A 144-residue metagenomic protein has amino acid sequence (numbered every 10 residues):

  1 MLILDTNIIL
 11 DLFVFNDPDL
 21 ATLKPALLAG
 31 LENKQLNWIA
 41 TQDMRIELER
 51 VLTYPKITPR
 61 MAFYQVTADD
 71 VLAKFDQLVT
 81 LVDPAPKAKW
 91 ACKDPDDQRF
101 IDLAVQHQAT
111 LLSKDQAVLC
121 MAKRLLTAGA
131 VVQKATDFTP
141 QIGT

Functional and structural regions predicted by a protein language model:
M1-A40: Short, well-structured N-terminal submotif of metal-dependent ribonuclease cores
I8-I9, M44, A117-V118: Alpha-helix capping/helix-boundary segments
D11-F13, V51, R60, M121-A122 (+1 more regions): Residues that scaffold the ATP/ADP-binding catalytic core of kinase and kinase-like folds
V14-D17, M61, P86-K93: Short, flexible loop segments at the rims of nucleotide/cofactor-binding pockets, characterized by
P18, T22, I39, V66 (+2 more regions): Residues at secondary-structure transition points
G30-K87: PIN-domain endoribonuclease scaffold, especially VapC-family toxins
D76-L112, K123: Active-site neighborhoods of divalent-metal-dependent phosphate/nucleic-acid chemistry enzymes
Q98, V105-T110, Q116-T144: Acidic, PIN/NYN-like endoribonuclease modules and their adjacent C-terminal/linker elements
